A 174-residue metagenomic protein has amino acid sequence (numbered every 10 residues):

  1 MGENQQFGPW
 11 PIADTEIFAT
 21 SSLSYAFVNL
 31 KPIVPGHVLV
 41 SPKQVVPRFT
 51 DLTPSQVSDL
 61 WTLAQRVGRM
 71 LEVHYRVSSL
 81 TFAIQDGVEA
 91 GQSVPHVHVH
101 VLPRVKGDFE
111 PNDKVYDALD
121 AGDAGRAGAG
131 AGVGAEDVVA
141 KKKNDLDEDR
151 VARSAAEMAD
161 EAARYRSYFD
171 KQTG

Functional and structural regions predicted by a protein language model:
M1-G174: HIT superfamily nucleotide-processing domains
